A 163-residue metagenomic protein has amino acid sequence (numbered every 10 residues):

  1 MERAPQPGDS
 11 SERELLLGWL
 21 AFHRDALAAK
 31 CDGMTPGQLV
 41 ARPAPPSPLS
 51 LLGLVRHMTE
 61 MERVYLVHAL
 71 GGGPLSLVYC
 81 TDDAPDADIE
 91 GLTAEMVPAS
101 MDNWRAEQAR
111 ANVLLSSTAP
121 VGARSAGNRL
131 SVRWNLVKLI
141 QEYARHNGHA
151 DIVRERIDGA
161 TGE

Functional and structural regions predicted by a protein language model:
E2-Q6, R13-P85, V121, S125-E163: Short, contiguous alpha-helical
P85-G122, W134-L139: Acidic/histidine-rich alpha-helical segments that form the ligand environment of transition-metal centers
